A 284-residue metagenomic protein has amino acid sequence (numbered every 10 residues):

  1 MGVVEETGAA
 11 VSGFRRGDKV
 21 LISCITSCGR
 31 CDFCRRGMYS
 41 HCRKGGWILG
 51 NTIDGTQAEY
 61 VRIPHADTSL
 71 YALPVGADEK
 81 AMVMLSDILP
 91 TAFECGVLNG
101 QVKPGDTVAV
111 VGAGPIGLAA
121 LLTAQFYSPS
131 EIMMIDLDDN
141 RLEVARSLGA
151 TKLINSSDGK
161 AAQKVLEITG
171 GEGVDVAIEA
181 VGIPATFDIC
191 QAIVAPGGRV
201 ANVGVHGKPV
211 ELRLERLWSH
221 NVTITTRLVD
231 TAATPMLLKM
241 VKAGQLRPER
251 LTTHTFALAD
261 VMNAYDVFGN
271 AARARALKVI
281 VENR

Functional and structural regions predicted by a protein language model:
M1, C28, A58, L70 (+9 more regions): A general structural signal for well-ordered alpha-helical segments in protein cores
M1-C34, P74-A77: Glycine-rich beta-strand-centered segment in the early N-terminal region that forms part of a ligand/cofactor-binding
V20, V75-G159, Q163: Mid-domain Rossmann-like dinucleotide-binding core that forms the NAD(H)/NADP(H) cofactor-binding site
C28-V111: NAD(P)H dinucleotide-binding glycine-rich loop of Rossmann-like/cofactor-binding domains, especially the beta1-alpha1
N99-K103, Y127, L137, E143-T223 (+3 more regions): Glycine-rich cofactor phosphate-binding loops and adjacent beta1-alpha1 units of small-molecule cofactor enzyme domains
D188-A192, T231-R284: C-terminal hydrophobic helical "lid"/dimerization subdomain of Rossmann-like NAD(P)H-dependent oxidoreductases
R199-A201, E211-L251: Rossmann-fold dehydrogenase core element
